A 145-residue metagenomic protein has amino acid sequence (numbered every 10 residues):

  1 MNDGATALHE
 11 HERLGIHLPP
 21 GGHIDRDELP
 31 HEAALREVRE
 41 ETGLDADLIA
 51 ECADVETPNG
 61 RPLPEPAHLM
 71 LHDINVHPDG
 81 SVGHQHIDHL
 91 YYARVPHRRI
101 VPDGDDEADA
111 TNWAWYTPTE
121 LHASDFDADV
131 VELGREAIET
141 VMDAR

Functional and structural regions predicted by a protein language model:
M1-P19, H31, A46-A50: N-terminal strand-loop-strand
P19, E41, H84-D88: Short connector loops at helix/strand junctions that flank enzyme active sites, especially segments positioning acidic
P20, A34, V38: Hydrophobic alpha-helical positions that pack around
G22-R26: Short glycine-enriched, charge-decorated loop/helix-capping segments at active-site entrances that position
E37, E41, D45: Short alpha-helical functional segments enriched in proximate histidine and acidic residues
L44-P64: Acidic, glycine-rich loop-and-strand cores that form catalytic or ligand-binding grooves in diverse globular domains
P58-R99: Active-site-adjacent beta-strand/loop module that shapes the phosphate/pyrophosphate-binding cleft
D88-V95, V101-A137: NUDIX/MutT-family hydrolases
